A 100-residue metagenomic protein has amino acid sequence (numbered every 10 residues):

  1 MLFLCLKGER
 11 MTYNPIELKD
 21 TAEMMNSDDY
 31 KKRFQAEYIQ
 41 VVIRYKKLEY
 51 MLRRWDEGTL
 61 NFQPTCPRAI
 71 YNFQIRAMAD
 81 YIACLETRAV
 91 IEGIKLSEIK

Functional and structural regions predicted by a protein language model:
M1-R10: Short, Lys/Arg-enriched N-terminal segments with co-localized hydrophobic residues within the first ~10-30 amino acids
T12-K100: Extended, charge-rich alpha-helical interface modules
